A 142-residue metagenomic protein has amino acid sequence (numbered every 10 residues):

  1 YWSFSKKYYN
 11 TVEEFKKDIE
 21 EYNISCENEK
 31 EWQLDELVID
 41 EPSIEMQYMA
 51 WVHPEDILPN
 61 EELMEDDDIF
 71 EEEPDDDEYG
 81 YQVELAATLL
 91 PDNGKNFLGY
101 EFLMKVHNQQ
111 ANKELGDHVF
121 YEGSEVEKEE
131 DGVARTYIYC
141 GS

Functional and structural regions predicted by a protein language model:
Y1-D77, Y81-L90, K95, G99-S142: Ubiquitin system architectures
